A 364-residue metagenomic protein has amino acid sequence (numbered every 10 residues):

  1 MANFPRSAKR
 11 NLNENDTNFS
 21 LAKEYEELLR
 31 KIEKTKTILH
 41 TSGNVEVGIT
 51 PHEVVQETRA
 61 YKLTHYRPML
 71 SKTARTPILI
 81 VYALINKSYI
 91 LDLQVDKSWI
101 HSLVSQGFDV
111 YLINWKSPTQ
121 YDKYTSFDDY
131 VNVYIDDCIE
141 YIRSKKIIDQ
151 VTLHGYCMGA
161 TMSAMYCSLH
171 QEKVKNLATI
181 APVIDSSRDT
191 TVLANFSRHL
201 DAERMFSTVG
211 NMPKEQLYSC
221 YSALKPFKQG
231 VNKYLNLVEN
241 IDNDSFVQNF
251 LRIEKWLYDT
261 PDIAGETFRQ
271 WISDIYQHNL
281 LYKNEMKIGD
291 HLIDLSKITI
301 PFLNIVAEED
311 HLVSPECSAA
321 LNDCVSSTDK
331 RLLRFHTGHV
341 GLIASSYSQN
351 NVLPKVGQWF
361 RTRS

Functional and structural regions predicted by a protein language model:
M1-G48: N-terminal targeting or regulatory segments adjacent to alpha/beta-hydrolase or S9 domains
M1-L21, S144, I148, M162-E266: Alpha/beta-hydrolase-fold enzymes
T41, G48-T119: Short, surface-exposed "cap/lid" segments of acyl-processing enzymes
Y124-K145: Alpha/beta-hydrolase active-site loop
H154-G159, S163: Gly/Ala-rich beta-loop-alpha elbow adjacent to hydrolase catalytic centers
I288, I300, S314-D323: Short alpha-helix in the alpha/beta-hydrolase fold that links the catalytic acid
I298, N304-V306, D310: Short beta-strand/loop motif that positions the catalytic acidic residue of the alpha/beta-hydrolase fold
L312-P315, L332, H336-N351: Catalytic histidine-centered segment of alpha/beta-hydrolase-like enzymes
